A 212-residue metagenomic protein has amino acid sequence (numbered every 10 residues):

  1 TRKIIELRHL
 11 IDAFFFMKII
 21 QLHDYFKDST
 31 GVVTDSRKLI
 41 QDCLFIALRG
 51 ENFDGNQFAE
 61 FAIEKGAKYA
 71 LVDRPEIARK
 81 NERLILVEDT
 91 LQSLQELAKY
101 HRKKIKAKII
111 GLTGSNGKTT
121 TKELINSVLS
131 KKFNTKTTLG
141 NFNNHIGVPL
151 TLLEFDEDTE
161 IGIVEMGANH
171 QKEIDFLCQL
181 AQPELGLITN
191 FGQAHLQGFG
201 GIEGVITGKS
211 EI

Functional and structural regions predicted by a protein language model:
R2-E96, Y100: N-terminal leader/targeting and accessory segments in enzymes
Q92-I212: Phosphate-binding loop of NTP-binding sites
